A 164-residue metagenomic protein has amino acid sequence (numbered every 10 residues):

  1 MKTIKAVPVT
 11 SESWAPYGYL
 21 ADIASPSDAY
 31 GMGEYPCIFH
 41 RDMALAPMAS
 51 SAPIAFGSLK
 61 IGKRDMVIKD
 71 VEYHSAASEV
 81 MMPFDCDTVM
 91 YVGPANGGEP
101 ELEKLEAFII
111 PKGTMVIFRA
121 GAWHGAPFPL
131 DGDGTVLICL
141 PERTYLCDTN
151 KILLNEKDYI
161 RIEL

Functional and structural regions predicted by a protein language model:
M1-A107, Y145-C147, E163: Non-catalytic, conserved peripheral segments adjacent to functional cores
M81, H124-L130: Short beta-strand His + acidic residue motifs that chelate non-heme Fe in jelly-roll/DSBH and cupin folds
P83, I110-P111, L154: Generic beta-strand structural signal
T88, E106, T114, G132-T135: A short pocket-lining beta-strand/turn micro-motif at the edge of beta-sheets
G93-A95, G121, F128, P141: Surface loops and adjacent helix of pleckstrin homology
E101-L102, F128-G132: Short glycine/proline-enriched turns and hinge-like loops at secondary-structure junctions
I110-W123: Conserved metal-binding segment of the jelly-roll/cupin
L130-L164: Double-stranded beta-helix
